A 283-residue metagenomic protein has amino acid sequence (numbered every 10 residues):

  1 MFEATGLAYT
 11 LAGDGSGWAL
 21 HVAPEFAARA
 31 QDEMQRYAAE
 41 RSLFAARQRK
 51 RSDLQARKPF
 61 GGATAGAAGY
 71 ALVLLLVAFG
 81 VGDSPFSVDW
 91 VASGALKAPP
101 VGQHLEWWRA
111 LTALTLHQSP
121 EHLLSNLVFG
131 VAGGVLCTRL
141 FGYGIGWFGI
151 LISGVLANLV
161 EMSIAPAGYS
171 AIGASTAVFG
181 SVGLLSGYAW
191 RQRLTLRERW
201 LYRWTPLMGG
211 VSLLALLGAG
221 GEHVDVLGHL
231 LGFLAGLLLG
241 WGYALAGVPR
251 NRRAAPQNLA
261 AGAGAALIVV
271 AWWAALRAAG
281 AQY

Functional and structural regions predicted by a protein language model:
M1-L11: Short amphipathic alpha-helix segments
T10-A12, W18-F26, A38, S42-Y283: A detector for small-residue-rich transmembrane helices and their helix-helix packing motifs
A30-R36: Short amphipathic alpha-helices in soluble, non-transmembrane regions that often serve as interface/regulatory elements
